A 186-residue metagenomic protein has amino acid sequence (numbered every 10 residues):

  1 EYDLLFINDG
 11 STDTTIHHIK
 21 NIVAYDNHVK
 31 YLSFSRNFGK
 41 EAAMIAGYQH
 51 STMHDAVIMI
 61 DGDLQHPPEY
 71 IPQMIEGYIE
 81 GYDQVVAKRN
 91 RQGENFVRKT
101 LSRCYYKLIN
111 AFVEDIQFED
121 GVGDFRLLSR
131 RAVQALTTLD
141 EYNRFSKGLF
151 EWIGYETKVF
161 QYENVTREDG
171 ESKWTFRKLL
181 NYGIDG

Functional and structural regions predicted by a protein language model:
E1-S11, L32-S33: Short beta-strand/loop segment that forms part of the nucleotide-sugar
D3, H28-K30, E156-K158: Conserved beta-strand segments of alpha/beta enzyme cores
N8-H17, L64-Q65: A conserved acidic beta->alpha catalytic loop
T14, H18-N21, A46, Q73: Alpha-helical transmission elements in cytosolic ATPase-linked domains
I22-D26: Acidic-histidine catalytic/liganding microenvironments
H28, L32-R36, K40-S51, A56 (+2 more regions): Acceptor/aglycone-binding surface of glycosyltransferases and processive sugar-polymer synthases
E156-E163, K173: Extended non-transmembrane interhelical loops and adjacent amphipathic helices of multipass membrane proteins
